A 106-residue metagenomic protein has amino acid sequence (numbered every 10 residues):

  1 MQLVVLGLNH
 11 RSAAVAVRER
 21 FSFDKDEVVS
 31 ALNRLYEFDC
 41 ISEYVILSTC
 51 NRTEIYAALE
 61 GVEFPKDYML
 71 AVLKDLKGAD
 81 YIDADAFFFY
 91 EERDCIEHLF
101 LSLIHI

Functional and structural regions predicted by a protein language model:
Q2-D24: Short glycine-/aliphatic-rich beta-strand segments at the starts of folded cytosolic domains
F21-Y36: Short catalytic helix/loop segments, enriched in acidic residues and glycine and frequently bearing histidine
E37-S42: Short secondary-structure junctions
E43-T49: Short beta-strand
Y56-A58: Short hydrophobic/aromatic beta-strand micro-patches that form the beta-sheet surface supporting nucleotide- or nucleic
G61-M69: Short, conserved charged micro-motifs
K74-F100: Conserved short beta-strand edge segments in small beta-sheet-based binding/regulatory domains
I104-I106: Conserved small/polar residues in nucleotide/adenosyl-binding loops
